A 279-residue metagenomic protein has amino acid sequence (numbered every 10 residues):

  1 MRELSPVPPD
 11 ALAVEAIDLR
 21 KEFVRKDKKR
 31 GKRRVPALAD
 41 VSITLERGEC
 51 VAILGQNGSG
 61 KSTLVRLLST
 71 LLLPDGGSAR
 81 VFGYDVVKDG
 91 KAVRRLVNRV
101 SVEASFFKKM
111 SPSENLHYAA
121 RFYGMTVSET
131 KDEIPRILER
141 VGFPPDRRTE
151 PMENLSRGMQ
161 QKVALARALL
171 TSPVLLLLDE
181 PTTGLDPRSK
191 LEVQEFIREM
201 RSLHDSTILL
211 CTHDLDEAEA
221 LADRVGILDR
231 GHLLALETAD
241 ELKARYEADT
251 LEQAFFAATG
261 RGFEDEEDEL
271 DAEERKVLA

Functional and structural regions predicted by a protein language model:
N98, H117, R121, E129-R147: Conserved ABC ATPase "signature" region
S172: Conserved catalytic motifs of ABC-family nucleotide-binding domains
L176-D179: Catalytic Walker B motif of ABC-type/P-loop ATPase nucleotide-binding domains
L191-H204: Helical segment within the ABC ATPase nucleotide-binding domain
L236-E237: ABC ATPase "signature
